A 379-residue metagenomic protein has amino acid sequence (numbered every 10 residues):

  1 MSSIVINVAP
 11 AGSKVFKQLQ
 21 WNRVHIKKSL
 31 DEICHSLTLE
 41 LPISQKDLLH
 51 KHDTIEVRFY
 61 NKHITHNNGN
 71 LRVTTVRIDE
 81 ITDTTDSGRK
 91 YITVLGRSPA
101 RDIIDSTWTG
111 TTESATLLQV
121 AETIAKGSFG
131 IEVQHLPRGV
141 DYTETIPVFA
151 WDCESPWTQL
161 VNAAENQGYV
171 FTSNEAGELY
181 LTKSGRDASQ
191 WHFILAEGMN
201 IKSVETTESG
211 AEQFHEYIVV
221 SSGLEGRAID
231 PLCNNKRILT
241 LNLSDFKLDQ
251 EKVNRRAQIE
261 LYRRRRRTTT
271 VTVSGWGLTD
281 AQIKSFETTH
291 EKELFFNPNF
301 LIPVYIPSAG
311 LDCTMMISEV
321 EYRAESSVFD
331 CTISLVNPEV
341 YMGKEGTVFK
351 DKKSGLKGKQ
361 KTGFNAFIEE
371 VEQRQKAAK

Functional and structural regions predicted by a protein language model:
M1-T109, N166-G168, S189, F193-T206: Assembly/oligomerization scaffold segments
S2-N7, K46, V161, E165 (+4 more regions): Acidic, small/polar-enriched beta strand-loop surface segments
K17-L19, S128-E132, A309: Short secondary-structure junctions
I33-L37, Y91-V94, E208-I218, C331-P338: Short, surface-exposed secondary-structure junctions/capping segments
L37-P42, V94, L179-L181, V271-V273 (+1 more regions): Generic recognition of long tandem-repeat/solenoid scaffolds
L39, I124, I317: Terminal peptide-recognition signature
D86-S209, E372-K379: Charged- and aromatic-enriched interaction segments used to assemble and dock large macromolecular complexes
G88-S106, S327-T347: Short solvent-exposed strand/turn elements
